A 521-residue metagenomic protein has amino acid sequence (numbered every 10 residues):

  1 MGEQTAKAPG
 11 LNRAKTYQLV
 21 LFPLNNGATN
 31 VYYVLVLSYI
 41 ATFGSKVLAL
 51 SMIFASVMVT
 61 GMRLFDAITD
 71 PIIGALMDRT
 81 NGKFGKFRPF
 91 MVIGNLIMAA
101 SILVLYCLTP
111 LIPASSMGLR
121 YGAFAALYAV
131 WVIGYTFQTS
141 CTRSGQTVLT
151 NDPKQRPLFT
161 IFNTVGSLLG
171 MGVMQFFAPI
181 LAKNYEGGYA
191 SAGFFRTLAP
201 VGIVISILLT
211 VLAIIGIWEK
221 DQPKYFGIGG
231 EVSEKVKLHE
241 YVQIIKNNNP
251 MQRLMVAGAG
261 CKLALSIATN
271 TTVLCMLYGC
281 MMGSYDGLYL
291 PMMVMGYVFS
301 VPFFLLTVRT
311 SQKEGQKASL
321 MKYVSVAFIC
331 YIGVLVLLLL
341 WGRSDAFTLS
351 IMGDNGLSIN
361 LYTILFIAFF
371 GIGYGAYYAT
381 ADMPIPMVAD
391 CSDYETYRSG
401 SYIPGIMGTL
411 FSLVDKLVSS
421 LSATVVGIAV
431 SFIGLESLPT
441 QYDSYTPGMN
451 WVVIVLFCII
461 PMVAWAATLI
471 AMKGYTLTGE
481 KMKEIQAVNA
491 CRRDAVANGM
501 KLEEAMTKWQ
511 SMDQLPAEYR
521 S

Functional and structural regions predicted by a protein language model:
G2-R520: Membrane-embedded alpha-helical bundles of multi-pass transporters/translocases, especially carrier/permease families
